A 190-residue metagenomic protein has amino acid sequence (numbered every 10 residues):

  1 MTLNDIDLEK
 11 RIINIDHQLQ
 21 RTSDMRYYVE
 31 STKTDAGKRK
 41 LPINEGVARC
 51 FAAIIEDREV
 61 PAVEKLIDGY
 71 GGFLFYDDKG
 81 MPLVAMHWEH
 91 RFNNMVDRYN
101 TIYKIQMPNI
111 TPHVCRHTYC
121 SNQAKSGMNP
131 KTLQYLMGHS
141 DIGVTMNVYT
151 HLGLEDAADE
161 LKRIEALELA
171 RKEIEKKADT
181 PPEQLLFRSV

Functional and structural regions predicted by a protein language model:
M1-L19, K131: Short, charged phosphate-coordinating catalytic segments
I6, Q18-L19, M137-R163: Catalytic-site neighborhood detector that most strongly recognizes the C-terminal catalytic loop/helix of tyrosine
K10, S23-K38, E45-V47, V60 (+1 more regions): C-terminal secondary-structure termini that scaffold catalytic or DNA-interacting sites
D16-Q18, G46, D78: Generic beta-structure capping elements
T32-T34, T111, T118, T132 (+2 more regions): Ser/Thr-centric signal marking residues that sit in or immediately flank functional binding/regulatory motifs
L41, D57-L66, Y70-P82, M86-Y135 (+1 more regions): Short, basic (Lys/Arg/His-rich) helix/loop patches that form interaction surfaces in the mid-to-C-terminal regions
E45, R49, A53-E56, H90 (+2 more regions): Generic recognition of well-ordered alpha-helical segments within structured catalytic/regulatory domains
